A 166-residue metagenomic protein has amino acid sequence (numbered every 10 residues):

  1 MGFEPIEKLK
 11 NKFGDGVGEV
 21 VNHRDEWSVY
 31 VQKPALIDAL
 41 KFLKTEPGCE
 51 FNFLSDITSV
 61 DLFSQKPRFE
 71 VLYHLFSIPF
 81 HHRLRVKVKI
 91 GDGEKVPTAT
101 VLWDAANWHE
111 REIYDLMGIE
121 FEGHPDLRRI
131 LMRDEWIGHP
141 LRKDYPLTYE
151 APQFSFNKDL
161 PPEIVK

Functional and structural regions predicted by a protein language model:
M1-K166: Terminal low-complexity/charged segments
